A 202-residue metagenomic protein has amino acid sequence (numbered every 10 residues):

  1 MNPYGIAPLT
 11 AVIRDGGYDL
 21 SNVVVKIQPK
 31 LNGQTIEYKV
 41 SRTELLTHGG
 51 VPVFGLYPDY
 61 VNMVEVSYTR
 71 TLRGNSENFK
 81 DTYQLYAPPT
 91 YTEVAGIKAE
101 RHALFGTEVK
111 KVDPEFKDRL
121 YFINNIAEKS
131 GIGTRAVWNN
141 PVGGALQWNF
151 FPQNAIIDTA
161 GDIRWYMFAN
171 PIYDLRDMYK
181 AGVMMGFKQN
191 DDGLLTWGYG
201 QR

Functional and structural regions predicted by a protein language model:
M1-K30, L46-G50, V61-R202: Histidine-/acidic-rich catalytic cores in large beta-rich domains
N32-Y38: Extracellular/oxidizing-compartment recognition motifs
V40-L46: Short beta-strand segments within Ig-like beta-sandwich modules, predominantly Fibronectin type-III
V53-P58: Short, flexible loop/turn segments at beta-strand junctions in immunoglobulin-like and fibronectin type III
